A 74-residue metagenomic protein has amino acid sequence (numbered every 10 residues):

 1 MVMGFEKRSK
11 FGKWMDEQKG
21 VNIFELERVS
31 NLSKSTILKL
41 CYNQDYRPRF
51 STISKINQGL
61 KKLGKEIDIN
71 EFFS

Functional and structural regions predicted by a protein language model:
M1-F5, K39, Y46, E66-S74: Short, charged recognition helix plus adjacent turn of helix-turn-helix-like nucleic-acid-binding domains
M1-V29: A short, Lys/Arg-rich alpha-helix, primarily the initiator
S9, T36, T52: Ser/Thr-centric signal marking residues that sit in or immediately flank functional binding/regulatory motifs
M15, C41-Y42, T52, L60: DNA major-groove recognition helix of helix-turn-helix
F24, S54, N70: Residues within the helices of the helix-turn-helix
N31-P48: Recognition helix of helix-turn-helix/homeodomain-like DNA-binding domains that insert into the DNA major groove
S51-I67: DNA major-groove recognition helix of helix-turn-helix/homeodomain DNA-binding modules
